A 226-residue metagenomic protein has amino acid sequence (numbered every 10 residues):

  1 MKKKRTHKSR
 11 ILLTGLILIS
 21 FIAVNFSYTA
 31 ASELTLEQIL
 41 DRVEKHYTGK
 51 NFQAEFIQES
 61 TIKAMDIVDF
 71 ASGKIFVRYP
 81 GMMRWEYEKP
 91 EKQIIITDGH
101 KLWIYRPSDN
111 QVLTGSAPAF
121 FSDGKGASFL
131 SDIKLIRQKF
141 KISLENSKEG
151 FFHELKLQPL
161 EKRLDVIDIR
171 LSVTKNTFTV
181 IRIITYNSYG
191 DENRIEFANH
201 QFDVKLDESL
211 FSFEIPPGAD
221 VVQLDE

Functional and structural regions predicted by a protein language model:
K2-L16: Bacterial N-terminal signal peptides that target proteins for export
T14-N25: Bacterial N-terminal signal peptides
A23-E33: Bacterial Sec-dependent signal peptides at the C-terminal "C-region" and cleavage site
S32-L40, E44-I62, D66-V68, I96 (+3 more regions): Flexible, processing/modification-adjacent segments and terminal tails in exported/periplasmic/extracellular proteins
A54-I57, S72, W85, F197: Extended beta-sheet lipid-handling architectures
S60, V77-Y79, E161, K175: Beta-strand elements of well-folded, non-transmembrane domains
K74-G124, N193-R194: An acidic-aromatic
L135-D225: Gly/Pro-enriched, hydrophobic low-complexity segments that function as extracytoplasmic propeptides/linkers
